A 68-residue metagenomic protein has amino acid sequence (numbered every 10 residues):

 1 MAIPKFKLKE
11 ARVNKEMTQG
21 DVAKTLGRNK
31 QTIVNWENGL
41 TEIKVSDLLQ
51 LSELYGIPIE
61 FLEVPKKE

Functional and structural regions predicted by a protein language model:
M1-N14: A short, Lys/Arg-rich alpha-helix, primarily the initiator
K9, V34-N35, E63: Key DNA-contacting residues within the recognition helix of helix-turn-helix
V13, G27, N38-L40, K67: Residue-level detection of the helix-turn-helix DNA-binding "recognition helix"
V13, K24, E53: Alpha-helical residues within the helix-turn-helix
E16-N35: Short alpha-helical DNA-recognition segment
G27, S46-F61: DNA major-groove recognition helix of helix-turn-helix/homeodomain DNA-binding modules
F61-E68: Short amphipathic recognition helices of helix-turn-helix/homeodomain-type DNA-binding modules
